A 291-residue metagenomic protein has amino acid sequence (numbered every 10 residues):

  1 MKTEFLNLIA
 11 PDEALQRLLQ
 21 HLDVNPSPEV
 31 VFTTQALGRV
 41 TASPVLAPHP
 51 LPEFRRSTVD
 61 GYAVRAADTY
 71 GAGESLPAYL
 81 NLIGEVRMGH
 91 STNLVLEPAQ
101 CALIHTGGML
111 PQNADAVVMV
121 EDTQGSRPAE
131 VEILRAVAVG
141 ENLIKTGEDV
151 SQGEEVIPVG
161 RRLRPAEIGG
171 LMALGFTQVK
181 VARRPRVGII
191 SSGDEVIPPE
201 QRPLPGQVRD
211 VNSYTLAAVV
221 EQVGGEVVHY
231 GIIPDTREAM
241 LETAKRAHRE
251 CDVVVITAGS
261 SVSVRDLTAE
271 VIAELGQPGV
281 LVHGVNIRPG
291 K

Functional and structural regions predicted by a protein language model:
M1-E74: Short, low-complexity N-terminal leaders and the immediately following helix N-cap/first helix
K2-I9, A63-H229, P234: Short, glycine/charged-enriched hinge/interface segments at domain edges or termini
E13, R17-Q20, Q35, R39 (+7 more regions): Alpha-helical scaffold segments in soluble metabolic enzymes
L19-P26, P44, A66, L110 (+8 more regions): Structural signal for hydrophobic packing residues in well-ordered secondary-structure cores of soluble enzyme domains
E29, N113, Q201, V264-R265: Alpha-helix N-cap/helix-start motif
P52-R55, I144-T146, G284: Short Gly/Pro-enriched turn/cap motifs at secondary-structure boundaries
S57, E97, V118, R249 (+1 more regions): Structured loop/turn residues at beta-strand edges in well-structured enzyme cores
Q207, S213-T215, Q222-K291: Short glycine/threonine-rich loop/turn motifs
